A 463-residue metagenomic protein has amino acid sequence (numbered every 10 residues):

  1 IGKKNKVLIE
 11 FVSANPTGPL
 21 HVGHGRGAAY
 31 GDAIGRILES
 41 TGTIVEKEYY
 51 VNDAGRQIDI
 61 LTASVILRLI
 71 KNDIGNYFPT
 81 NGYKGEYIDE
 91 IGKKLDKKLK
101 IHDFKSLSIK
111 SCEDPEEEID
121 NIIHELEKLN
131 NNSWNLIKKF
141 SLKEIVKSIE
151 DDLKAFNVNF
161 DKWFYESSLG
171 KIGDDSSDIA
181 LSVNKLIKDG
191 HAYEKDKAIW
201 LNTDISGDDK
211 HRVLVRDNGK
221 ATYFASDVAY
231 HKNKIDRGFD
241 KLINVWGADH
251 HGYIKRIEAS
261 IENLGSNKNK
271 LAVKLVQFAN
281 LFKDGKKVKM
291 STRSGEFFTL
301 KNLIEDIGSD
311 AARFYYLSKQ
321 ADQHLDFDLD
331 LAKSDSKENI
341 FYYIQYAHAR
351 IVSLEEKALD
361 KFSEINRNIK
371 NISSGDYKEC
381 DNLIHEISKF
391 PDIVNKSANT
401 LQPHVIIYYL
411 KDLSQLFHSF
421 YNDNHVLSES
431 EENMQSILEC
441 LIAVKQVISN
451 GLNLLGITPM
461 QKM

Functional and structural regions predicted by a protein language model:
G2-M463: Non-catalytic interaction-recognition regions
